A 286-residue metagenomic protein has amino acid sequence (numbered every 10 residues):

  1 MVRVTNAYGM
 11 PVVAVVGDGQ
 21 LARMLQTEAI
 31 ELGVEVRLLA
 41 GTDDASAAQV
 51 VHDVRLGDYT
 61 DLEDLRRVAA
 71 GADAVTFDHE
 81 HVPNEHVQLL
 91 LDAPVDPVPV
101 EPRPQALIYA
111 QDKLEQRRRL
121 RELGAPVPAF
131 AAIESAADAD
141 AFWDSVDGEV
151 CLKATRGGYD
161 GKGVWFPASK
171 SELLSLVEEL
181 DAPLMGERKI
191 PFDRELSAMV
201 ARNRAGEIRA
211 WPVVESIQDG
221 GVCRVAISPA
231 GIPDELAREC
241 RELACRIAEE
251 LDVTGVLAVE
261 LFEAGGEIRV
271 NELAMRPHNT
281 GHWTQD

Functional and structural regions predicted by a protein language model:
M1-Q111, A137: ATP-binding N-terminal substructure of ATP-dependent carboxylate-amine bond-forming enzymes
L21, E80-V82, T155-G157, A201 (+1 more regions): Short glycine-rich anion-binding loops that position phosphate/pyrophosphate groups of nucleotides and phosphorylated
V54-Y59, A131-S135, F166-S169: Short acidic-hydrophobic, aromatic-tinged amphipathic segments that line or gate anion-handling sites
T76-F77, P102, P128-A129, M185-E187: Short catalytic-loop micro-motif centered on adjacent basic/acidic residues
V95-V98, P102-V164: A conserved helix-loop-beta module that forms one wall/lid of the active-site cleft in ATP-utilizing catalytic domains
G163-V259, E263-G265: Internal nucleotide-binding/catalytic subdomain
L273-D286: Glycine-rich phosphate/pyrophosphate-binding beta-alpha loops
